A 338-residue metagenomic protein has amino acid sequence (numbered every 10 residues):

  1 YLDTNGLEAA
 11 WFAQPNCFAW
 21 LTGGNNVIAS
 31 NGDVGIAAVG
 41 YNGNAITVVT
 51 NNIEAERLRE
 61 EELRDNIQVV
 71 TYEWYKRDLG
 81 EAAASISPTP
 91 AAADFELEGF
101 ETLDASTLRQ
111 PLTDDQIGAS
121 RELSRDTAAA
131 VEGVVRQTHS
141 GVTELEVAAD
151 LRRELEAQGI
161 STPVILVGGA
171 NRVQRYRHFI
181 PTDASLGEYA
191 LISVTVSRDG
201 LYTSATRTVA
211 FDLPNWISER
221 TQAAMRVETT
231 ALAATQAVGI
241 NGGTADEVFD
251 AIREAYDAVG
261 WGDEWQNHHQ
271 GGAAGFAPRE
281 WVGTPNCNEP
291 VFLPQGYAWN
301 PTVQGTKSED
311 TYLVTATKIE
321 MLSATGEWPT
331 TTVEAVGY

Functional and structural regions predicted by a protein language model:
Y1-Y338: Active-site neighborhoods and metal-handling regions in enzymes and metal-associated proteins
